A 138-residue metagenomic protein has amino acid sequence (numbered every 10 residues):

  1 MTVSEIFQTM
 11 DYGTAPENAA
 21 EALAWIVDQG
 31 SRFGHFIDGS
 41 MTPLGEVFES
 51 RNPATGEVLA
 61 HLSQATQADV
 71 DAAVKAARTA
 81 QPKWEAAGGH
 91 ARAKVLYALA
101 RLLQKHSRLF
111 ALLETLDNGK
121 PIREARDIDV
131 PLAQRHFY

Functional and structural regions predicted by a protein language model:
M1-H61, K94, A98, P131: Terminal low-complexity tails and localization/encapsulation signals of metabolic enzymes
E57-Y138: Glycine-rich loop-to-alpha-helix module at the N-terminal edge of alpha/beta enzyme cores
